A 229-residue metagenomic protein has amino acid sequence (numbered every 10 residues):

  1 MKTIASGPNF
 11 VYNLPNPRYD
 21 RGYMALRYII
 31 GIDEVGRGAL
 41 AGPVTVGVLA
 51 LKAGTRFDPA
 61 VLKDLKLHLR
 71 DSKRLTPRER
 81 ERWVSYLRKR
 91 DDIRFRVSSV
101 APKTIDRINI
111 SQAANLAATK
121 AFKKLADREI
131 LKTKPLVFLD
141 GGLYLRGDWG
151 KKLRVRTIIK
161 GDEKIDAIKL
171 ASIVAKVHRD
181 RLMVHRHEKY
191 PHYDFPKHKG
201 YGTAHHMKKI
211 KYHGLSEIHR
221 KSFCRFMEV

Functional and structural regions predicted by a protein language model:
M1-V229: RNase H-like, Mg2+-dependent phosphodiesterase core, and more generally RNA phosphate-backbone-engaging helix-loop
